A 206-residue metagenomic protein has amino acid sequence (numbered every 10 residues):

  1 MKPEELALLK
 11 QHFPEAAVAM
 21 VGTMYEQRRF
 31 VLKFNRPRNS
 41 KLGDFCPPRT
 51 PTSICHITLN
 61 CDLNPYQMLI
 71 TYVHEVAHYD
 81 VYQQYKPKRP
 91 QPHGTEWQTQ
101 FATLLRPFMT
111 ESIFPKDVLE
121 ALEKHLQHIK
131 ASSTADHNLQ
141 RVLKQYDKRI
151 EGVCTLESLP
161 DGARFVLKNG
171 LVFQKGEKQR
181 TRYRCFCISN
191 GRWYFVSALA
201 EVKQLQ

Functional and structural regions predicted by a protein language model:
M1: Localized chelating/binding microdomains that coordinate divalent metal ions or stabilize phosphate-bearing
E4-P51, H56, D62, K86-Q206: Metalloprotease/metallohydrolase-associated module, dominated by Zn2+-dependent proteases
C61-L69: Secondary-structure capping and boundary motifs in well-ordered enzyme cores
L69-T71, M109-T110: Short, conserved acidic/polar surface loops in the N-terminal third of protein domains
I70-Q83: Active-site recognition of the HExxH zinc-binding catalytic motif
